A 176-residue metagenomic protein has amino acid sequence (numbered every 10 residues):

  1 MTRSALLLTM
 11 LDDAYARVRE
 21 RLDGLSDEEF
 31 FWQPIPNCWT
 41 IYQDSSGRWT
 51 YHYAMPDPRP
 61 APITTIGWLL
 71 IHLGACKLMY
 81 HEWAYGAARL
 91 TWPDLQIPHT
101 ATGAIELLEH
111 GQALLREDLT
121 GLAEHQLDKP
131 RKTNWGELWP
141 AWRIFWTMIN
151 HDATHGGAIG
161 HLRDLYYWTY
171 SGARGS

Functional and structural regions predicted by a protein language model:
T2-G24, E29-D94, T133-S176: Short, contiguous alpha-helical
Q96-D128, R143-A153: Acidic/histidine-rich alpha-helical segments that form the ligand environment of transition-metal centers
